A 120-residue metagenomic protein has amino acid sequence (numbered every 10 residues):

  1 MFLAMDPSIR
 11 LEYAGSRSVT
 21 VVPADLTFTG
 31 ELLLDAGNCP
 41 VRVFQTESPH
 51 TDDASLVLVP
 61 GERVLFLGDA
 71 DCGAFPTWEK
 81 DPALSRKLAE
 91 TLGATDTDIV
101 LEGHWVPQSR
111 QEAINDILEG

Functional and structural regions predicted by a protein language model:
M1-Q45, G93: Metallo-beta-lactamase
L33, P40-D116: Metallo-beta-lactamase
E119-G120: A charged helix-plus-loop insertion that forms the helical arch/lid used to bind and gate nucleic-acid substrates
